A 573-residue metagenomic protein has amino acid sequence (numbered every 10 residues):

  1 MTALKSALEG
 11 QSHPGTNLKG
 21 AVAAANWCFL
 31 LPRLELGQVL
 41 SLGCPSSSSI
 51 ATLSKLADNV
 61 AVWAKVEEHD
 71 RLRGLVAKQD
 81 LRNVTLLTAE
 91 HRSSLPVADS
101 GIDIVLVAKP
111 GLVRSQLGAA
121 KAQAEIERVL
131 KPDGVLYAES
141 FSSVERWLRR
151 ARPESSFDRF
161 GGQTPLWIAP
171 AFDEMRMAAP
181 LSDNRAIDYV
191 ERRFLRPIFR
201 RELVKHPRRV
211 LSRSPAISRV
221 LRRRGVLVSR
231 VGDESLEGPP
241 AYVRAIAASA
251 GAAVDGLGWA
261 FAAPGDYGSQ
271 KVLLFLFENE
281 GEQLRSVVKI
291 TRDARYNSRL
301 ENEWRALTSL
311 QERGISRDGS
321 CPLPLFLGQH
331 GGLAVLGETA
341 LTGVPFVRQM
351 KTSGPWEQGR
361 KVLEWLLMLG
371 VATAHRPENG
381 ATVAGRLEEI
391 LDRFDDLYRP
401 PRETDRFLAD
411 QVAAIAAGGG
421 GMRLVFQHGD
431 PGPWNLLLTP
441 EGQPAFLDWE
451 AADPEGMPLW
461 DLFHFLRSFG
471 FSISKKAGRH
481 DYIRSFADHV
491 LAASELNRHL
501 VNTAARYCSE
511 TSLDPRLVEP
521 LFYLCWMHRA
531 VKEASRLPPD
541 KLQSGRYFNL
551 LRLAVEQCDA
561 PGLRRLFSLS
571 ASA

Functional and structural regions predicted by a protein language model:
H13-Q38, S48: Conserved alpha-helix/loop element of class I SAM-dependent methyltransferases that forms part of the SAM/SAH-binding
L117-V135: A short glycine-rich, Lys/Arg-flanked "PGG" loop and its adjoining helix->strand segment in the class I
T164-A262: Juxta-kinase regulatory segment immediately upstream of eukaryotic protein kinase catalytic domains
A241-I246, I290-L327, G331, T352-M368: A conserved alpha-helical element in kinase catalytic cores
I246-L257, H375-H428: An alpha-helical support segment within catalytic cores of ATP-dependent transferases
Q270-N302: ATP-binding glycine-rich loop module of kinase domains
A306-D318, V344-V383, A409, I415-G419 (+1 more regions): Conserved kinase catalytic-core helix
W460-C508, C525-P538: Active-site activation/catalytic loop segments of kinase-like enzymes and analogous catalytic loops in related
